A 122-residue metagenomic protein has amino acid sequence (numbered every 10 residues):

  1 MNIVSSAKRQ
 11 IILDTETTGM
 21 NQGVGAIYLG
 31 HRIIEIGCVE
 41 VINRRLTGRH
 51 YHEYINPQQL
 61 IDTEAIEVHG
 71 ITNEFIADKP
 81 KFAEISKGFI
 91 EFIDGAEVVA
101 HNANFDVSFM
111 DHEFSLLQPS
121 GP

Functional and structural regions predicted by a protein language model:
M1-P122: Conserved non-catalytic scaffold segment of RNase H-like nuclease domains
